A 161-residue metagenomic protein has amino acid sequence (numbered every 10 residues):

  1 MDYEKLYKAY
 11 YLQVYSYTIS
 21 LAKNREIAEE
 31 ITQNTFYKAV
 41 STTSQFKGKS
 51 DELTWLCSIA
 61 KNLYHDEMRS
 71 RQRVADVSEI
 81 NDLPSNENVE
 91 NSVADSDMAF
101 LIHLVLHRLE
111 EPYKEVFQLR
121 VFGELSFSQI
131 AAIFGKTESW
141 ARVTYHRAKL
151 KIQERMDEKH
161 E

Functional and structural regions predicted by a protein language model:
M1-S16: A short, charge-rich alpha-helical start-of-domain segment used by transcription regulators
S16, E30-Y37, S50-N62, V143: Structural recognition of an alpha-helix C-terminal capping motif at a helix-to-coil junction
E26, S128, S139: Residues within helix-turn-helix
K47, S58-V77, R147: Arg/Lys-rich amphipathic alpha helix in sigma70-family domain 2
V74-A99: Internal acidic/polar
L101-E110: Short amphipathic alpha-helical boundary/capping segments
V116-R120: A short pre-motif secondary-structure segment
I133-H160: DNA-recognition helix of helix-turn-helix
